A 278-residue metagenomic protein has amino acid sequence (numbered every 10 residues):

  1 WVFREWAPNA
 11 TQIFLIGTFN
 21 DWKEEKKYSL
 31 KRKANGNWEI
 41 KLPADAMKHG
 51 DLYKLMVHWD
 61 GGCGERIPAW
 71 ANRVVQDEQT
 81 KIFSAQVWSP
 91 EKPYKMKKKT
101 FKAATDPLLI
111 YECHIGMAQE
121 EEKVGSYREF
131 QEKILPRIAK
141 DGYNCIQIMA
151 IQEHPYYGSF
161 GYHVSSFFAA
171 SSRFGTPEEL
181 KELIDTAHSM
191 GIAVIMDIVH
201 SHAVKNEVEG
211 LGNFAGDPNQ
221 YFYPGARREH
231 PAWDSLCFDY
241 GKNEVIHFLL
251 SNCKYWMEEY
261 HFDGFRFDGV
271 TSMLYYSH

Functional and structural regions predicted by a protein language model:
V2, K23-E25, S29-E112, M117-E122 (+1 more regions): The feature marks proteins involved in alpha-glucan
W6-I13: Short proline/glycine-enriched turn/loop motifs at strand-loop junctions of beta-rich domains
I13-L15, Y53: Short beta-strand elements bearing conserved aromatic residues within extracellular beta-rich modules
I16, K31, W88-S89, M149 (+1 more regions): Residue-level detector of conserved, well-ordered beta-strand and adjacent loop positions that form binding/recognition
I16-T18, H58: Predominantly extracellular/luminal cell-surface or secreted proteins
V75, P93, K97-T105, H114-H278: Substrate-binding/active-site clefts of carbohydrate-active enzymes
